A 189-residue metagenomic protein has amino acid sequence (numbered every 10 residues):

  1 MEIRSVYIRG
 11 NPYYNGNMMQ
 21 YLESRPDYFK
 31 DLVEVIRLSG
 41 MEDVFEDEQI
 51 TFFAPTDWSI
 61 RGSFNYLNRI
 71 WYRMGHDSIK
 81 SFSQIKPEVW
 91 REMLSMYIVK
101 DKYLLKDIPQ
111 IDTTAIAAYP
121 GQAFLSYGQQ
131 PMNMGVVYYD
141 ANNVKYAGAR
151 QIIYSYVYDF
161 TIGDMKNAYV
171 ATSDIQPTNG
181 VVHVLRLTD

Functional and structural regions predicted by a protein language model:
M1-D189: Mature, structured domains of secreted/extracytosolic soluble proteins
